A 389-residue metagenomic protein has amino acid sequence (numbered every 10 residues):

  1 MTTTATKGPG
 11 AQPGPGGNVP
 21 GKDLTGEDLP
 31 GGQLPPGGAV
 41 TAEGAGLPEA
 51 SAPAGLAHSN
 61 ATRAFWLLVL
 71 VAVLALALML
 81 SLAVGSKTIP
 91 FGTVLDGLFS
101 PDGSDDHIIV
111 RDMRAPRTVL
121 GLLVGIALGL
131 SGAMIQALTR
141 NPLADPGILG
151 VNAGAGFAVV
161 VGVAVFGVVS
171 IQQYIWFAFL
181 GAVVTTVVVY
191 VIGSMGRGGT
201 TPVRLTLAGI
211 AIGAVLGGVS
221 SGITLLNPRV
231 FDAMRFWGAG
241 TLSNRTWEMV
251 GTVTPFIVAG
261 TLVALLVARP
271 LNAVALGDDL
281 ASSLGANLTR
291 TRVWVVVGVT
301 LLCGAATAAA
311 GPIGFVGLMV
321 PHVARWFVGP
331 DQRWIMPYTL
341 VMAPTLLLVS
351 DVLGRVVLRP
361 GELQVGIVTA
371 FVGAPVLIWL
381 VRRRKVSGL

Functional and structural regions predicted by a protein language model:
T2-Q12, N18, K22, G26-E27 (+1 more regions): Alpha-helical transmembrane segments in inner-membrane proteins
